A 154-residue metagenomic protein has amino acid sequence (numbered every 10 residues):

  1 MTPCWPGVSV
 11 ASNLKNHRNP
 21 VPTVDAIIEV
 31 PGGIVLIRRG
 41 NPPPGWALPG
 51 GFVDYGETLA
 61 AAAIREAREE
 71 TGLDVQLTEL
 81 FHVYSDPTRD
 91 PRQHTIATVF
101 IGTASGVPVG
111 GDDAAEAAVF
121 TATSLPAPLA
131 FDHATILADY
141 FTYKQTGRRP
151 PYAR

Functional and structural regions predicted by a protein language model:
M1-D25: Acidic, metal-coordinating catalytic segment for phosphate/diphosphate chemistry, firing primarily on the Nudix
P22-V24, G32, I96-T98, A115: Change "...and in nucleic-acid phosphodiester-cleaving endonucleases..." to "...and in nucleic-acid processing enzymes
I28-E29, L36, G102, V119: Conserved hydrophobic "DFG−1" position in protein kinase catalytic cores
V30-E69: Conserved Nudix-box catalytic region and its N-terminal flanking loop in Nudix hydrolases and closely related
L73-H82: A short coil-to-beta-strand element that immediately follows conserved catalytic motifs
Y84-P108, D139-K144: Active-site-adjacent beta-strand/loop module that shapes the phosphate/pyrophosphate-binding cleft
I101, V109-T142: NUDIX/MutT-family hydrolases
I136-R154: Charged phosphate-binding loop/patch that engages nucleotide di/tri-phosphates or the phosphate backbone of nucleic
